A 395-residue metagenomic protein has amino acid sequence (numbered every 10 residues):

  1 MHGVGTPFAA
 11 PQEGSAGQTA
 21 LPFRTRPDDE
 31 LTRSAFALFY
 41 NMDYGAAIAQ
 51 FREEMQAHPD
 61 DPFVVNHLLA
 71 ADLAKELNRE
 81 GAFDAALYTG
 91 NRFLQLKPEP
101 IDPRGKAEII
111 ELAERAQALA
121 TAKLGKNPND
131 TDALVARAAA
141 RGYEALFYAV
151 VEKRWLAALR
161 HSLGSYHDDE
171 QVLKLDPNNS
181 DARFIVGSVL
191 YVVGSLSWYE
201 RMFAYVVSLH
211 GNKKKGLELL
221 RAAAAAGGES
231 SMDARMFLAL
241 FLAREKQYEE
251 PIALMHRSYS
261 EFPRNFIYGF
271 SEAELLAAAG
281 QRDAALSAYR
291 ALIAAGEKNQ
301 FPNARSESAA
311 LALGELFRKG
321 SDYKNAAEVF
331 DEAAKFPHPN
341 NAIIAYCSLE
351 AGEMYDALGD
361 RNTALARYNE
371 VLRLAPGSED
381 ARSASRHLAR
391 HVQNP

Functional and structural regions predicted by a protein language model:
E13-L31, L38-Q50, D60, A71-N129 (+4 more regions): Short coil/linker segments at helix-helix boundaries
P59-D60, P128, P177, G228-E229 (+5 more regions): Short coil turns that delineate tetratricopeptide repeat
E229, C347, A357, L365-P395: Terminal, low-structured helical/coil segments at or just beyond the last alpha-helical repeat
